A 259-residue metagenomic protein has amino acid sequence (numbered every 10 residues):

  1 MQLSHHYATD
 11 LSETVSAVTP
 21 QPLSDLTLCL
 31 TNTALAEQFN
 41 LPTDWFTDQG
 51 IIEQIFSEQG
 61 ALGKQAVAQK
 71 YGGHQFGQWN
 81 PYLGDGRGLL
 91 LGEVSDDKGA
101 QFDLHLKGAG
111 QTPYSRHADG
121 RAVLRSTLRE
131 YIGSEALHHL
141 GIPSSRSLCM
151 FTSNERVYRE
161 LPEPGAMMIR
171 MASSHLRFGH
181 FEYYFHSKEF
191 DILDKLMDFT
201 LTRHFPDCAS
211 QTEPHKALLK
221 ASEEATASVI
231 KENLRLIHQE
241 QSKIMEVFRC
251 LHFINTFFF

Functional and structural regions predicted by a protein language model:
M1-S126, E135-A136, L140-S144, L148-C149 (+2 more regions): Phosphate-handling architecture centered on phosphoinositide signaling
N32, G133, S228-E232: Short, well-ordered amphipathic alpha-helical segments that serve as non-catalytic structural scaffolds within diverse
N32, N40, N80, N154 (+2 more regions): Detector for Asparagine
T127, V157-F259: ATP-dependent phospho-/nucleotidyl transfer catalytic cores
M150-V157: Short beta-strand micro-motifs within the conserved protein kinase catalytic domain, predominantly in the N-lobe
